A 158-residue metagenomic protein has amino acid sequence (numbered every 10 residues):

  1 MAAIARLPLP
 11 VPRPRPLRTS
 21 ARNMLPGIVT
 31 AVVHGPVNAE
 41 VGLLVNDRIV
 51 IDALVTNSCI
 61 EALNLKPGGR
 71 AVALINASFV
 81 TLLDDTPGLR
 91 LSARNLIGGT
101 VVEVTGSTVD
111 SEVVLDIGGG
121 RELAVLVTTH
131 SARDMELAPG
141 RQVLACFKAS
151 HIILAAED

Functional and structural regions predicted by a protein language model:
M1-P26, A31, N57-S111, T129-D158: Glycine/charge-rich catalytic "coupling/switch" loops of P-loop NTPases
P26-E40, N46: N-terminal structural module
G35-G42, S107-V114: Short aromatic-glycine-enriched beta-strand elements
N38, I49, F79-T81, D110 (+1 more regions): Conserved secondary-structure micro-motifs at functional edges
G42-D52, V114-L123: Short, basic/aromatic beta-hairpin or loop at an interaction surface
V72, L123-A124: Structural motif
D116-G120, T128, K148: Short, loop-centered acidic/histidine patches that primarily coordinate divalent metals
